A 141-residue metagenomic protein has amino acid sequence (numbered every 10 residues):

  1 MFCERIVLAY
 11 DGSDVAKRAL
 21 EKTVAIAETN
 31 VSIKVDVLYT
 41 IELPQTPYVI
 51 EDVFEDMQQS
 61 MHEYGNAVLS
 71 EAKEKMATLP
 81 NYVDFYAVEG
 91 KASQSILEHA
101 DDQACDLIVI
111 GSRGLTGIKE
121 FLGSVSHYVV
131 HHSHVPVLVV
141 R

Functional and structural regions predicted by a protein language model:
M1, E74-I108: Structural beta-alpha unit
F2-E51: Small/aliphatic-rich secondary-structure junction motif
R5, E98-R141: Gly/Ser-rich helix-loop-strand patches that form or flank binding pockets for ribonucleotide-derived cofactors
R18, S95, G117: Phosphate- and divalent-cation-binding pockets in alpha/beta enzyme and binding domains that engage nucleotide-derived
T23, A72, I96, V129: Aromatic/hydrophobic pocket-lining residues that form π-stacking "cages" and hydrophobic walls in ligand
V24, N66, S70-A77: Class I S-adenosyl-L-methionine
D36-L38, D84-V88, L138: General small-molecule cofactor/ligand-binding pocket signal
F54-A67: A short acidic, glycine-rich active-site loop that binds or catalyzes chemistry on phosphate/adenosine moieties
